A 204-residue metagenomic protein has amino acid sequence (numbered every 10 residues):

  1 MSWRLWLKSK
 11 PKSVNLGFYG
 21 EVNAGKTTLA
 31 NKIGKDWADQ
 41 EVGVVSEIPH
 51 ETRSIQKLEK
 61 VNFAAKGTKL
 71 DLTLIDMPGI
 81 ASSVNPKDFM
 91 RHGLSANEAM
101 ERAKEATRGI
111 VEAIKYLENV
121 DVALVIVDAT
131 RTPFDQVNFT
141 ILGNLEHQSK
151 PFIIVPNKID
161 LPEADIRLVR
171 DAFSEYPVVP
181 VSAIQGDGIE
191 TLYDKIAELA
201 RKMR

Functional and structural regions predicted by a protein language model:
M1-G93, N97-E98: Conserved G1/Walker A P-loop phosphate-binding module
N15, K158-R204: Canonical P-loop GTPase G-domain recognition
A24, H50-R53, R108, G186-D187 (+1 more regions): Charged, alpha-helix-enriched surfaces in structured cytosolic catalytic cores of large nucleotide-utilizing machines
K32-I33, K87-M90, N138-L142, R167-D171 (+1 more regions): Short, glycine/charged-enriched secondary-structure capping and boundary segments
D36, V61, I80, Q148 (+2 more regions): Conserved, well-folded catalytic cores of nucleic-acid-processing and energy-transducing macromolecular machines
A38, S83-P86, D135, A164-R167 (+1 more regions): Active-site-proximal flexible loops/turns
E51, G79-A81, T130-T132, K158-P162 (+1 more regions): Conserved nucleotide-binding/hydrolysis micro-motifs of P-loop NTPases
E101-Y176: Conserved C-terminal guanine-recognition region of P-loop GTPase G domains, centered on the G4
